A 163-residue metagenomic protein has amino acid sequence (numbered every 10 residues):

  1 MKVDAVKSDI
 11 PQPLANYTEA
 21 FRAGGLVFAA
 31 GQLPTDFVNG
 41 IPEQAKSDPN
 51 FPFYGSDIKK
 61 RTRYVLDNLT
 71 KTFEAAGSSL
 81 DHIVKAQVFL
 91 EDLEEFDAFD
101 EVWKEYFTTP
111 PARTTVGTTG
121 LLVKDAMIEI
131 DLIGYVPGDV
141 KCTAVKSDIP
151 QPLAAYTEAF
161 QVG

Functional and structural regions predicted by a protein language model:
M1-D67, K71-V84, F89-G163: N-terminal presequence-like segments and the immediate start of the first folded domain
